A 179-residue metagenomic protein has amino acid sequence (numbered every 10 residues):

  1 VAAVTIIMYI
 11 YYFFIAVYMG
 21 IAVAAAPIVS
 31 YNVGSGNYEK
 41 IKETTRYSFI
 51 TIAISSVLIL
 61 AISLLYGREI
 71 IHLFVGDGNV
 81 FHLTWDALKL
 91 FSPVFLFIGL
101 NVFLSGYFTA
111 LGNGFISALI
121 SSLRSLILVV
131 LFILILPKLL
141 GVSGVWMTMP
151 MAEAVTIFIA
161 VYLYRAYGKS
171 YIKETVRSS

Functional and structural regions predicted by a protein language model:
V1-Y12, N79-W85: Interfacial/gating helices of multi-pass transporter permease domains
V4-A61, L65-G67, I98-I120: Small-residue-rich hydrophobic transmembrane alpha-helices
Y9-I10, K89, S122-L131: Small-residue-enriched core segments of transmembrane alpha-helices in multipass membrane transport and channel
V17, Y107, S121, V129-I133 (+2 more regions): Short, function-defining helix-loop hinge/capping sites that tune catalysis or transport
V23, G114-I116, L126, F132 (+1 more regions): A short pocket-lining beta-strand/turn micro-motif at the edge of beta-sheets
V29-V94, I135-S179: Short alpha-helical transmembrane segments in multi-pass integral membrane proteins
V102, L128-P137: Transmembrane alpha-helical segments of integral membrane proteins
